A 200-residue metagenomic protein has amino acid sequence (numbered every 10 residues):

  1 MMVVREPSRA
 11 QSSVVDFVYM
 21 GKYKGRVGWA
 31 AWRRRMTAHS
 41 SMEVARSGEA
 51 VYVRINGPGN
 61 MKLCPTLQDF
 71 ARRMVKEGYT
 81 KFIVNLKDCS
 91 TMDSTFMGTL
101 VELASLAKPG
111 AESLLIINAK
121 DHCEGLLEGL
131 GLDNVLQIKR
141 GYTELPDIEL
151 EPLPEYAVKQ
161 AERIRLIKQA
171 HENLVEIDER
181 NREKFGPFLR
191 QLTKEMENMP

Functional and structural regions predicted by a protein language model:
V3-V4, V14-D88, L106-P200: STAS-like cytosolic regulatory interaction modules
T91: Residues immediately C-terminal
L100-A104: Histidine-anchored nucleotide/phosphate-binding helix
